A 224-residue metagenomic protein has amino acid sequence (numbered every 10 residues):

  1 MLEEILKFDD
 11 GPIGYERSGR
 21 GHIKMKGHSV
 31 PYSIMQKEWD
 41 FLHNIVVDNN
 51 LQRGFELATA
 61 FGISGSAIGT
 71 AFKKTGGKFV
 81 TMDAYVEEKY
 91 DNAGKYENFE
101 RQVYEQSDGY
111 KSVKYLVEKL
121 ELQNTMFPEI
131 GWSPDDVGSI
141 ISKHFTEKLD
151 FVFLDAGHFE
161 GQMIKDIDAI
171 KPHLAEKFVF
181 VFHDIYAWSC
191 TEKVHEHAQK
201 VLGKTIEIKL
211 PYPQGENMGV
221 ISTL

Functional and structural regions predicted by a protein language model:
M1-I34: Rossmann-like AdoMet
M25-Y32, W39-L224: S-adenosylmethionine/decaboxylated-SAM
